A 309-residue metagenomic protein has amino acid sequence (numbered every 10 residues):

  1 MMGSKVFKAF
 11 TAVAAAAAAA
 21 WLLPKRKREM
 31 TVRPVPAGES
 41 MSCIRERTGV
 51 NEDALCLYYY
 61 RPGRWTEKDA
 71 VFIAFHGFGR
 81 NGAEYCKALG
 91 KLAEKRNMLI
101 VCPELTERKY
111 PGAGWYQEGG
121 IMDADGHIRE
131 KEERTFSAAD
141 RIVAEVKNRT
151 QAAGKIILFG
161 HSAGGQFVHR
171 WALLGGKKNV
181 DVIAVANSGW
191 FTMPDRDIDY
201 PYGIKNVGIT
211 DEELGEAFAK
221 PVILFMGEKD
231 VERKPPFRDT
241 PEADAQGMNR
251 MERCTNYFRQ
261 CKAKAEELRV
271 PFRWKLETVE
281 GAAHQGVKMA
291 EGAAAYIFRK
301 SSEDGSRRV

Functional and structural regions predicted by a protein language model:
M1-A12: Membrane-penetrating hydrophobic segments
T11-V71, N81-E84, K95-R96, H127 (+10 more regions): A domain-start/cap signature at the N-terminus of enzymes
W65-P111, T192-M193, E232: Short substrate-entry loop that stabilizes the transition state in hydrolases
H76, G160-R170: Glycine-rich nucleophile elbow surrounding the catalytic serine of serine-hydrolase chemistry
T106-E133, P236-F237: Cap/lid segment of the alpha/beta-hydrolase catalytic domain
F136-G154: Conserved acidic catalytic loop of the alpha/beta-hydrolase fold
D181-E266: The feature captures the conserved acid-bearing segment of alpha/beta-hydrolase catalytic domains
R238, F258-V309: C-terminal catalytic histidine-bearing segment of alpha/beta-hydrolase fold enzymes
